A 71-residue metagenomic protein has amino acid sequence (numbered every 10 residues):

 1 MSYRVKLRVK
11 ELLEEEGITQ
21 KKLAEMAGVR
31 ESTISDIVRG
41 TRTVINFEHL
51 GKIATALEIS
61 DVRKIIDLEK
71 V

Functional and structural regions predicted by a protein language model:
M1-T19: A short, Lys/Arg-rich alpha-helix, primarily the initiator
L7, D36-G40: Short, contiguous strand/loop micro-motifs
L13, A24, A54: The alpha-helix within a helix-turn-helix
G17-D36: Short alpha-helical DNA-recognition segment
R30, T41, E69: The DNA-recognition helices of helix-turn-helix-type DNA-binding domains
T41-K52: Short, basic-rich loop-to-helix N-cap that marks the start of a DNA-contacting helix
E58-V71: Short C-terminal boundary/hinge segments that cap the last helix of small helical domains
